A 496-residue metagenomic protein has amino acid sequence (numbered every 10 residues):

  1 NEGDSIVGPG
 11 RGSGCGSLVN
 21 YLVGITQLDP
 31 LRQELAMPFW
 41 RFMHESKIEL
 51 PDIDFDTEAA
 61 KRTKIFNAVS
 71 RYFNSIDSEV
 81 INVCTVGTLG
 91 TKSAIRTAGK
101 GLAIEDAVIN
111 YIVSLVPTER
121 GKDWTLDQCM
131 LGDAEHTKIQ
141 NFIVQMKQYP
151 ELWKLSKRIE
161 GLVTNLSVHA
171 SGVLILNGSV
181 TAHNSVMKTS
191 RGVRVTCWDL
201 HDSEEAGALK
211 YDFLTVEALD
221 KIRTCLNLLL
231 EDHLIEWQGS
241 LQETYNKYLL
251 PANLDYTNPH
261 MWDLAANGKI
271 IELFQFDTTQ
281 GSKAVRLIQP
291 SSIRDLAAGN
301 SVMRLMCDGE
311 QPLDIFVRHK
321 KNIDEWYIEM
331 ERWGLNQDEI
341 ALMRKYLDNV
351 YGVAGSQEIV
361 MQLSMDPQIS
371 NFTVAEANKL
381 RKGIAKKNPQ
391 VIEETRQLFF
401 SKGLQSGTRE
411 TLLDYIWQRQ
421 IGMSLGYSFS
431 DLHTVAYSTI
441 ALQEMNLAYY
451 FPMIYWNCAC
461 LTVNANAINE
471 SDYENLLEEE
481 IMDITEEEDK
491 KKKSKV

Functional and structural regions predicted by a protein language model:
N1-V496: Noncatalytic, beta-rich nucleic-acid-contacting surfaces in large DNA/RNA-processing enzymes
